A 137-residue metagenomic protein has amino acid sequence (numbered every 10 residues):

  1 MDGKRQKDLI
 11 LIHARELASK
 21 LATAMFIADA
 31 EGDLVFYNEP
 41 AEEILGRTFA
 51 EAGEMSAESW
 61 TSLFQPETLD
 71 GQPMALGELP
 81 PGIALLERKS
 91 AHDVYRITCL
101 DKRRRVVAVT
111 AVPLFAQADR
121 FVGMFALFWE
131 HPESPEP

Functional and structural regions predicted by a protein language model:
K4-E31: Sensory modules in modular signal-transduction proteins
L34-V35: Conserved hydrophobic beta-strand signature of PAS-family and PAS-like sensory domains
N38-E42: N-terminal capping loop/helix in small sensory signaling domains highlighted by a polar->aromatic N-x2-3-F motif
A52-C99: Terminal output helix/cap of sensory domains in signal transduction proteins
L76, R104-V106, G123: Beta-strand residues that line the small-molecule/cofactor-binding core of sensory signal-transduction domains
P80, V109-V112, L127: PAS-family sensory domains
L100, L114-A116, H131: Sensor-regulatory modules in signal-transduction proteins
R120-H131: PAS-family sensory domains
